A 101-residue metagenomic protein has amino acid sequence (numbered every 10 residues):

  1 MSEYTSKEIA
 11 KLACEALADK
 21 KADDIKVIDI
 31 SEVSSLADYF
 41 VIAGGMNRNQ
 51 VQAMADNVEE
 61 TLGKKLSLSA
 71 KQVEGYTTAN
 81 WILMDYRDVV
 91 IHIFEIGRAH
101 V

Functional and structural regions predicted by a protein language model:
M1-L36, R48-I82: Polybasic/polar functional segments that serve as interface/processing modules
D29, F94-E95: A secondary-structure boundary/capping signal
D38-F40: Catalytic metal-binding acidic patch
I42-G45: Short hydrophobic/aromatic beta-strand micro-patches that form the beta-sheet surface supporting nucleotide- or nucleic
M84-Y86: Active-site beta-strand termini and strand-to-loop segments that position acidic
A99-V101: Conserved small/polar residues in nucleotide/adenosyl-binding loops
